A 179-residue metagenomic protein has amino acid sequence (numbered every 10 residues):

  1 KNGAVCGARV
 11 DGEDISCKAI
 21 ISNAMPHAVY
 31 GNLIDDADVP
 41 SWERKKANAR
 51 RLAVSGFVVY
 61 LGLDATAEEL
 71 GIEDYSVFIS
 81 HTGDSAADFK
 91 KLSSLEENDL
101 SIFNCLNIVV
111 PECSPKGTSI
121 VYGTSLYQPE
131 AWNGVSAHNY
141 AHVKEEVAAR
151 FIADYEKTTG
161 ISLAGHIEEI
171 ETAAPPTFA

Functional and structural regions predicted by a protein language model:
K1-V10, E169-A179: Beta-rich nucleic-acid/ligand-interaction surfaces
N2-P115: Mid-domain catalytic core of redox enzymes that form a hydrophobic substrate pocket/lid adjacent to a catalytic redox
A65-P176: C-terminal segments that line or cap access tunnels to active or ligand-binding sites in enzymes and enzyme-associated
